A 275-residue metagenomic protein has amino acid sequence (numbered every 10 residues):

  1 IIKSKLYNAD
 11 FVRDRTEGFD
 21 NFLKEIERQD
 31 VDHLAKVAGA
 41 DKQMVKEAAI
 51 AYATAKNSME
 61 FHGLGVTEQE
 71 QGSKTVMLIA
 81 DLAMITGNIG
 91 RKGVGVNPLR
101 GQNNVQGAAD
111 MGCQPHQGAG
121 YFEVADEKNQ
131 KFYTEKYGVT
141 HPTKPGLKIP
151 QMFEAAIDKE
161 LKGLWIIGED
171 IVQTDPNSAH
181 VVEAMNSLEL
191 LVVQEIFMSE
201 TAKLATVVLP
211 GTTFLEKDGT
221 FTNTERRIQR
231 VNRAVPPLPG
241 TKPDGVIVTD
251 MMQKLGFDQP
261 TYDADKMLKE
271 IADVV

Functional and structural regions predicted by a protein language model:
I1-N104, M111, V124-V275: Cofactor-pocket helix-loop regions in the catalytic cores of large enzyme subunits
P115: Expand to "…catalyze enediolate/carbanion chemistry for C-C bond making/breaking, isomerization, decarboxylation
A119-G120: Non-catalytic terminal/interface segments that mediate subunit docking, oligomerization, and allosteric communication
